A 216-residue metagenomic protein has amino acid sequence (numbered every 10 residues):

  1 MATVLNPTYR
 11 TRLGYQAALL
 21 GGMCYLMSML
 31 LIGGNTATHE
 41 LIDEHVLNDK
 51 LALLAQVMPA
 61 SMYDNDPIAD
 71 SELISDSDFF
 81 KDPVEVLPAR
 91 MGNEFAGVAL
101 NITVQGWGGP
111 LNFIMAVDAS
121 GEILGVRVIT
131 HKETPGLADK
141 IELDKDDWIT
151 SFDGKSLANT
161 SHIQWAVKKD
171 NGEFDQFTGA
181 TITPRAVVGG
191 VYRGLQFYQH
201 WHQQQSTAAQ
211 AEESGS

Functional and structural regions predicted by a protein language model:
A2-S216: Flexible, solvent-exposed loop/hinge segments and secondary-structure transition points
